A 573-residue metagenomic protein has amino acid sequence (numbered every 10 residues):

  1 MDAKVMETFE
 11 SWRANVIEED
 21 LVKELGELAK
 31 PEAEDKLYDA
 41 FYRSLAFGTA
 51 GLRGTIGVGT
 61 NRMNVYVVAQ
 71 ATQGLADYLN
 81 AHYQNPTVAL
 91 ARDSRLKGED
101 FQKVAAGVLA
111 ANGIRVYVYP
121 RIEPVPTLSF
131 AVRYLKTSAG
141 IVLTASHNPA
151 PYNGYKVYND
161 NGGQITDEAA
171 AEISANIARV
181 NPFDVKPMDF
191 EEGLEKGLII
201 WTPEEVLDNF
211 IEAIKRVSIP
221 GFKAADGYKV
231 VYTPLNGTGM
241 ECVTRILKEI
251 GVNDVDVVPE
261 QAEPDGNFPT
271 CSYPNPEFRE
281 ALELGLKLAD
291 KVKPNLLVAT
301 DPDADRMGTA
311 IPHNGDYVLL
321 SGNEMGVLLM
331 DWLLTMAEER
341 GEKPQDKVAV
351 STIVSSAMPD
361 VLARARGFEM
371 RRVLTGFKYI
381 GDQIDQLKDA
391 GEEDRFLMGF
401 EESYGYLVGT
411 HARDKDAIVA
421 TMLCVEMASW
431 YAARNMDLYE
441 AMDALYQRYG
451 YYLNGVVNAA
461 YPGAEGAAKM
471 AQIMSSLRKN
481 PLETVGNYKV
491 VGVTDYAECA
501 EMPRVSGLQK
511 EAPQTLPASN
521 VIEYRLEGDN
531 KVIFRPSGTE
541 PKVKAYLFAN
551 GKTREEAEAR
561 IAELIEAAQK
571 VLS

Functional and structural regions predicted by a protein language model:
K4-A105, N112, E192, I199-G227 (+2 more regions): An N-terminal, well-structured beta->alpha segment
W12, V16, D20, K36-L45 (+2 more regions): Gly/Ser/Thr-enriched, mixed-charge loops and adjacent short helices that form phosphate/oxyanion-binding elements
F41-N61, A145-S146, P234-C242, I246 (+4 more regions): Conserved phosphate/anionic-ligand binding catalytic regions in large, soluble enzymes, centered on
A89-Y152, E249-T309: N-terminal small/polar loop signature for handling phosphorylated ligands or for N-terminal nucleophile
T127-V185, P302, H313, E402: Active-site phosphate-binding/coordination module
G154-I165, K196-L198, G266-Y273, T309-V318 (+5 more regions): Short beta-alpha connecting loops at secondary-structure transitions that line or flank enzyme active sites
D160-G163, A175, N181-P182, K287-T352 (+1 more regions): Replace "Mg2+/Mn2+-dependent" with "divalent metal-dependent
D290, P294-L296, M336-R535, K542-Y546 (+2 more regions): Phosphate-binding and adjacent anionic-ligand microenvironments
